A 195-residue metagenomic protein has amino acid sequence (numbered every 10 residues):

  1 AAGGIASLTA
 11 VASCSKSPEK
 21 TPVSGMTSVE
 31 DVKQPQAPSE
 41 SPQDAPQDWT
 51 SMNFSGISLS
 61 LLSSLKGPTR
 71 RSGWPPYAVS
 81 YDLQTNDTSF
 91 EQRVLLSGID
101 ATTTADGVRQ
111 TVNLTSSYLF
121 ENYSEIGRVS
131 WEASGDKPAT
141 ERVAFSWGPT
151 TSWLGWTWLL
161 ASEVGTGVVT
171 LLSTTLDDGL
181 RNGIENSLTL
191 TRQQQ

Functional and structural regions predicted by a protein language model:
A1-A12: Sec-dependent bacterial lipoprotein signal peptides
A10-V23: Bacterial lipoprotein signal-peptidase II cleavage site
T21-S28, S39-S41: Intrinsically disordered, low-complexity serine/threonine-rich segments
M26, W49, L65-T69, Y123 (+2 more regions): Short glycine-aromatic motifs
D31-Q34, R71-G167, S173-G179: Conserved polar/disulfide-associated segments of primarily extracytoplasmic proteins
V32-P76: N-terminal "mature-domain start" segment
L65, V164-Q195: Surface-exposed amphipathic alpha-helical segments
